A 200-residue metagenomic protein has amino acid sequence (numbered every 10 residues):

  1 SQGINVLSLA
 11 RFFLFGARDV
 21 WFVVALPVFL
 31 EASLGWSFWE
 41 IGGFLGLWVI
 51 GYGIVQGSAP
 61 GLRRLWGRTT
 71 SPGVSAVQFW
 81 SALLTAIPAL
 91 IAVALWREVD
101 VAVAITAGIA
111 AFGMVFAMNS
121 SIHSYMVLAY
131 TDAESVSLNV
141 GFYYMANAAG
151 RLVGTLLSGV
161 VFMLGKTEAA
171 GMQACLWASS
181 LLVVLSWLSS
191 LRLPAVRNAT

Functional and structural regions predicted by a protein language model:
S1-A17, A32: Juxtamembrane intracellular "pre-TM" segments in multi-pass secondary transporters
V24-I41: Short amphipathic helix-loop junctions that connect adjacent transmembrane helices in Major Facilitator Superfamily/SLC
V28, S120-Y130: Intracellular helix-loop hinge segments at the cytoplasmic ends of transmembrane helices in 12-TM rocker-switch-type
F38, T131-Y143: Loop-to-transmembrane helix entry/capping segments in MFS-fold secondary transporters and related SLC/MFSD carriers
I54-V74, F162: Helix-to-loop junctions at the C-terminal end of transmembrane segments in multipass secondary transporters
V74-H123: C-terminal transmembrane helical hairpin of 12-TM major facilitator-type secondary transporters
I91-L95, W177-T200: Multi-pass alpha-helical transporter architecture, strongest for 12-TM Major Facilitator/SLC carriers used
V160-V184: A membrane-interface helix-boundary motif in multi-pass transporters
